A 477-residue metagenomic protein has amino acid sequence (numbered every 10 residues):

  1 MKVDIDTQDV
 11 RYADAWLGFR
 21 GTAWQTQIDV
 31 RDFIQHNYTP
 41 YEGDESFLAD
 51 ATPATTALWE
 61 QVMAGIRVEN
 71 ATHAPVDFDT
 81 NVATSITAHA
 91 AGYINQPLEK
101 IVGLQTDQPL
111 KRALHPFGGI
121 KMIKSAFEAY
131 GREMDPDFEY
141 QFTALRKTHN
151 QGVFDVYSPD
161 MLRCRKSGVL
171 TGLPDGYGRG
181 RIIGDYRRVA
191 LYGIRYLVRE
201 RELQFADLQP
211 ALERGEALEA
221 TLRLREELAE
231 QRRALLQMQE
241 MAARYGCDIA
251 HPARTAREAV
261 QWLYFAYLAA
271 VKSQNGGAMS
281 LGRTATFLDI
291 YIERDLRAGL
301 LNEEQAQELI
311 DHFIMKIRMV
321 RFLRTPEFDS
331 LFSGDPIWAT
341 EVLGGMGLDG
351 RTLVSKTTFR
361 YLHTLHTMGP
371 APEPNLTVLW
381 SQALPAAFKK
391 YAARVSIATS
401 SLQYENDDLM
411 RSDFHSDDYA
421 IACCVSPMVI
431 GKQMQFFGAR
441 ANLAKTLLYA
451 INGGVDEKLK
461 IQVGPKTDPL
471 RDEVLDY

Functional and structural regions predicted by a protein language model:
K2-Y477: Conserved catalytic cores of very large enzyme subunits
